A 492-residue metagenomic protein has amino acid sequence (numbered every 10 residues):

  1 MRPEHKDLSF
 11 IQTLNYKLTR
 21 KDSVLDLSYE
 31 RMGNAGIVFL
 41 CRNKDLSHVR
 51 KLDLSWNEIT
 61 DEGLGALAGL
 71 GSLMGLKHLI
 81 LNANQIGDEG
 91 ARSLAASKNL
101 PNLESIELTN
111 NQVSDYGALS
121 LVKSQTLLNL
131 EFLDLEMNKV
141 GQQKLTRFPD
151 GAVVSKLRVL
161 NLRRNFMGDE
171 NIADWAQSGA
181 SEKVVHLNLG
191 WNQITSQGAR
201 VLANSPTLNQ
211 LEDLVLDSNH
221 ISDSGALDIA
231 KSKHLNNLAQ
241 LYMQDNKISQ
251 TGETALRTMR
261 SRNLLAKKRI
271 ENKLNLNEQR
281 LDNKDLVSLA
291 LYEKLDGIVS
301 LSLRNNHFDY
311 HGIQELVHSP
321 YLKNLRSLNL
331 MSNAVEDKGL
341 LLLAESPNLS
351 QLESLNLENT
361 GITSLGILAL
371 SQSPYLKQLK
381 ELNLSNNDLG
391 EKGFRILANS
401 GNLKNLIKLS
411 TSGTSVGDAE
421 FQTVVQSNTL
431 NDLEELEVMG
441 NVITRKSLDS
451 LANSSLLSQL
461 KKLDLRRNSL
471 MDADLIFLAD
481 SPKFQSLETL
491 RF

Functional and structural regions predicted by a protein language model:
M1-G65, N82, R269-I313, M331-A334: LRR N-terminal entry segment and analogous cap-like coil->beta motifs
K17-S23, D45-K51, G71-H78, N99-S105 (+14 more regions): Leucine-rich repeat
L27-R31, L54-E58, L81-Q85, L108-Q112 (+14 more regions): Concave beta-strand-loop units of leucine-rich repeat
G33-G36, I59-A66, I86-S93, V113-S120 (+18 more regions): The leucine-rich repeat
L40-N43, L67-L70, L94-S97, L121-S124 (+12 more regions): Hydrophobic anchor residues at the C-terminal helix/turn of individual leucine-rich repeat
I59-V140, N329-A369, N383, L389: A generic tandem-repeat structural signature
M137, R158-L202, P206, S385-G401 (+3 more regions): Eukaryotic tandem repeat interaction scaffolds
D217, D223-L265, L460-F492: Leucine-rich solenoid repeat scaffolds
